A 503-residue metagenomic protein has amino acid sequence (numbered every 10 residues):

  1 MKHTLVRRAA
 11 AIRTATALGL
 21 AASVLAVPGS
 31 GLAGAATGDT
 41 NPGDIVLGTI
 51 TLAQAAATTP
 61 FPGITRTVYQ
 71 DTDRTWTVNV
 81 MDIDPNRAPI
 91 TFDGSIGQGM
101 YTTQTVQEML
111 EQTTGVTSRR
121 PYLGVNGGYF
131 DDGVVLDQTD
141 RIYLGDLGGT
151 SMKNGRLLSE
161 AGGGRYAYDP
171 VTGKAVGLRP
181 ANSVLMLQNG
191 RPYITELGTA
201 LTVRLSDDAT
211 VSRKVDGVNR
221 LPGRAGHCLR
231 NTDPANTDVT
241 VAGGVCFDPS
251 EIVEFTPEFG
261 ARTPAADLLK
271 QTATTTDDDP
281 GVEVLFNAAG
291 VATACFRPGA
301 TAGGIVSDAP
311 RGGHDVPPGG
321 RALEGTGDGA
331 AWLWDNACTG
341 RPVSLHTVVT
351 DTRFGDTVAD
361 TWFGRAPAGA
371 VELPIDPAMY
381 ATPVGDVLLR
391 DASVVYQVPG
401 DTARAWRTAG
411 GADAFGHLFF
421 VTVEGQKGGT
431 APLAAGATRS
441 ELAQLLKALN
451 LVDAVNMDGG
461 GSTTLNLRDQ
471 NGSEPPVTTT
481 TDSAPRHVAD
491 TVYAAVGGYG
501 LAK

Functional and structural regions predicted by a protein language model:
M1-A35: Secretory targeting and sorting signals
G34-L333: Zymogen propeptides
Y69, V134-L178, T347, P374 (+2 more regions): Conserved, well-ordered active-site substructure
M81-D84, G124-Y129, D413, T422-G425 (+1 more regions): Active-site-proximal beta-strand/loop segments in catalytic clefts of secreted hydrolases
L123-G127, M186-L187, I194-E196, S344-T347 (+3 more regions): General beta-strand structural signal in soluble alpha/beta enzymes
V135, V348-A366: Short, Lys/Arg- and Gly-enriched loop/turn segments at beta-strand edges
Y193-N231, V358-V387, D391-S393, Q397: A short "linker-to-beta-strand initiation" element
A337-L345: Loop/turn positions that initiate beta-strands
